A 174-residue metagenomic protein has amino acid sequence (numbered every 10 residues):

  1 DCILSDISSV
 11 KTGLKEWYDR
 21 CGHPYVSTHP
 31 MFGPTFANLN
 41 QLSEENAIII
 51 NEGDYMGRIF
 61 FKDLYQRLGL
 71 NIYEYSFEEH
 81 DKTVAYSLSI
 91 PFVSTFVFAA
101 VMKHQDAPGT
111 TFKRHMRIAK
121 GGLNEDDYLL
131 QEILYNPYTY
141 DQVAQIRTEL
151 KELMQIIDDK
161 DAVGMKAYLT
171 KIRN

Functional and structural regions predicted by a protein language model:
C2: Hydrophobic "anchor" residues on beta-strands that sit immediately upstream of conserved functional sites
S5, V10-I72: Rossmann-fold dinucleotide-binding core
E74-N174: An accessory alpha-helical subdomain
